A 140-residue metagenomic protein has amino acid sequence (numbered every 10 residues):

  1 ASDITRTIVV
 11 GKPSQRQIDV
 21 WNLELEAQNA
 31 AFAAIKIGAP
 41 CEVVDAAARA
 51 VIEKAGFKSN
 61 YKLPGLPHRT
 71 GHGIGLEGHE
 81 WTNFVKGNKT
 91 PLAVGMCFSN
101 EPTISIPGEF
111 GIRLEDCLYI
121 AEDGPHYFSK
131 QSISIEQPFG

Functional and structural regions predicted by a protein language model:
A1-G140: Active-site neighborhoods and metal-handling regions in enzymes and metal-associated proteins
